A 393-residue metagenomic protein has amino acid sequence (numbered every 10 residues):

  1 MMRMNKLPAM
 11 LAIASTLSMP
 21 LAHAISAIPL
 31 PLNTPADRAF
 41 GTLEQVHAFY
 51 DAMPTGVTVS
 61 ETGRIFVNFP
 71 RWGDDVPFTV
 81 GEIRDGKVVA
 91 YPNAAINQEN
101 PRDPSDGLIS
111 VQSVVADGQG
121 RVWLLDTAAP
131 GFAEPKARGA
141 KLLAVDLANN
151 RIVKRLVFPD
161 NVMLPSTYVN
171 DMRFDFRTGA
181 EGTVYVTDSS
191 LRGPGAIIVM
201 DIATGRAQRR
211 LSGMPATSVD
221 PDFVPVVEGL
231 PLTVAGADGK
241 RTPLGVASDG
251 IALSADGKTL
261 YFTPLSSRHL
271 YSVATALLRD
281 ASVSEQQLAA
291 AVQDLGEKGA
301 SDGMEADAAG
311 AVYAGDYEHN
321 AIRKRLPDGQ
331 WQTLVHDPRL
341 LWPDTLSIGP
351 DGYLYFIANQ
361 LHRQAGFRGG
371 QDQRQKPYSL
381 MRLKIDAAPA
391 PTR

Functional and structural regions predicted by a protein language model:
E44-F78: Beta-strand-rich domains and repeat architectures in extracellular enzymes and scaffolds, especially beta-propellers
Y50-T62, R102-L125, V162-V184, T217-T259 (+2 more regions): Beta-rich, blade/repeat-based domains predominating in secreted/periplasmic proteins but also intracellular
I65-G73, A116, L124-T127, V184-L191 (+5 more regions): Conserved beta-strand positions in repeat-built beta-propeller and related beta-rich domains
F66-N97, A133-E134, V145-A148: Beta-propeller domains
D85-G131, P135, K154-V162: Blade-loop segments of beta-propeller domains
P130-T187: Asp-box/WD-like beta-propeller blade repeats and closely related beta-sheet repeat scaffolds
I202-A207, V273-S284, I385-P389: Short loop/turn segments immediately following beta-strands, especially the blade-tip and inter-blade linker loops
A252-T275, A290-W331, D337: Loop/turn-rich, solvent-exposed surfaces of beta-rich toroidal or solenoidal domains
